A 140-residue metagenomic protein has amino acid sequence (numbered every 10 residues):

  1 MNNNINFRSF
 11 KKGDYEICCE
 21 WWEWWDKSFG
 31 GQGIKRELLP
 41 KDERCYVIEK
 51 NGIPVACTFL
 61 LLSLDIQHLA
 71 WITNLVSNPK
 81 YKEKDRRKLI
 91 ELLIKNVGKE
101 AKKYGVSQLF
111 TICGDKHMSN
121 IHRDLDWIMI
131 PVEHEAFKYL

Functional and structural regions predicted by a protein language model:
M1-G33, E133: Short amphipathic alpha-helix that is part of the acyltransferase structural core
G13-I17, Q67, K116-H117: Short alpha-helical
W22-N51: Active-site rim helix/loop that mediates acceptor-substrate recognition in acyltransferases
E43, D126-M129: Short glycine-aromatic motifs
V47, I53-S63, L69-W71: Conserved beta-strand in the GNAT
A70-D126: Acyl-donor binding region in acyl/amide transferases
I112, I128-L140: Conserved catalytic-core motifs of GNAT/GCN5-like acyltransferases
